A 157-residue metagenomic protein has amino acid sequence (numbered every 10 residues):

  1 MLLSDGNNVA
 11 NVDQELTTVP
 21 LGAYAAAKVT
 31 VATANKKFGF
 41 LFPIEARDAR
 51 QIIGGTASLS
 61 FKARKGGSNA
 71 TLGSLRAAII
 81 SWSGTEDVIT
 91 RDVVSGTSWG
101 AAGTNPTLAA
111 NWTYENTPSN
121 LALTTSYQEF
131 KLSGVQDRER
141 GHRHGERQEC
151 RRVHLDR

Functional and structural regions predicted by a protein language model:
M1-R157: Extracellular and organelle-lumenal recognition/adhesion modules and their flexible linkers in secreted
